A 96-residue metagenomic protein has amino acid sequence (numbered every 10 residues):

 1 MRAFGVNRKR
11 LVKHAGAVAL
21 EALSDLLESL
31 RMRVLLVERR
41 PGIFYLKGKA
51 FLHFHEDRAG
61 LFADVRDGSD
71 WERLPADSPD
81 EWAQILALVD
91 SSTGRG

Functional and structural regions predicted by a protein language model:
M1-G96: Charge-dense, helix-prone N-terminal extensions
